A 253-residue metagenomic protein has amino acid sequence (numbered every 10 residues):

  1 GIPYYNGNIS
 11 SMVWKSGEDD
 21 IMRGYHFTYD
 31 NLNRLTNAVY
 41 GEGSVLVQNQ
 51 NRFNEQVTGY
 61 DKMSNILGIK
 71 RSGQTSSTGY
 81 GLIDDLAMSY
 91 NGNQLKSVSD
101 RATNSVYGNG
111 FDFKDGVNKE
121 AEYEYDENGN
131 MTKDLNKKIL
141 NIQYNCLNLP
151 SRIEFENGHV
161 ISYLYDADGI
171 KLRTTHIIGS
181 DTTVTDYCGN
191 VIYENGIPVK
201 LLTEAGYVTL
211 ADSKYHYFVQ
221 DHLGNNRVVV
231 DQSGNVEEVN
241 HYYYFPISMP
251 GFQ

Functional and structural regions predicted by a protein language model:
G1-S10, N49-N51, R101-E120, T203-L210: Surface-exposed acidic, glycine/proline-enriched linker/cap segments that occur as 15-30-residue helix-coil
Y4-G7, A38-V39, I197-A205, F218: Active-site-adjacent bridging/hinge elements
S10-V13, D19-G68, E122-V184, V208-Q253: Residue-level markers of secondary-structure register and packing in elongated scaffolds
G59-L82, K96: Catalytic cores of secreted or luminal carbohydrate-active enzymes
S76-S77, T103-Y107, L140-I142, I161-Y163 (+2 more regions): Short, surface-exposed beta-strand/loop "edge" segments at domain boundaries and coil↔beta transitions
T78-D112, N118: Feature marks flexible
Y187: Phosphate/diphosphate-binding loops
N190-E194, G206-V208: Short polybasic amphipathic segments
